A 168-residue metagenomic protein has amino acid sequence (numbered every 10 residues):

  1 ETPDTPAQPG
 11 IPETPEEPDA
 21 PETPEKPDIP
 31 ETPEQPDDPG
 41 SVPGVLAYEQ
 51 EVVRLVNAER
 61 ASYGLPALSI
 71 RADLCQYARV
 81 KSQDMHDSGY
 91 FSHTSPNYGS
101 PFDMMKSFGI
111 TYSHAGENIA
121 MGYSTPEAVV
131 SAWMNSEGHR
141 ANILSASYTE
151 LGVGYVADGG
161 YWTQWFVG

Functional and structural regions predicted by a protein language model:
E1-P43: Ser/Thr/Gly/Pro-rich low-complexity, disordered linker/stalk segments of secreted and cell-surface proteins
D37, A47, S92-P96: Extracytoplasmic/periplasmic cell wall- or extracellular glycan-interacting regions that localize and scaffold envelope
G40-D87: A short alpha-helix/helix-coil micro-patch that ends at or immediately precedes a cysteine
N57, F102, R140: Short glycine-/small-residue-rich flexible loop motifs, especially phosphate/cofactor-binding loops
S62-Q76, G89-N97, G116, R140-V156: Surface-exposed patches in mature extracellular/periplasmic domains of secreted proteins
Q76-E127, I143: Short, surface-exposed glycine/acidic/tryptophan-bearing loops
Y112, E117-G168: Disulfide-stabilized extracellular recognition modules
